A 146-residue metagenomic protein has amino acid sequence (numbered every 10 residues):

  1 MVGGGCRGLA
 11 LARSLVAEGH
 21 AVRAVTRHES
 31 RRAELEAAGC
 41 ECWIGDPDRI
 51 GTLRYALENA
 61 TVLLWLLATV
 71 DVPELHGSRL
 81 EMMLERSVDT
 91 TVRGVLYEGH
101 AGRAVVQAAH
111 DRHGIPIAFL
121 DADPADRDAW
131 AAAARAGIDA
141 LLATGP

Functional and structural regions predicted by a protein language model:
M1-G5: Conserved N-terminal Rossmann-fold NAD(P)-binding element of oxidoreductases
G8-L9: N-terminal Rossmann-fold NAD(P) dinucleotide-binding loop
L15: Aromatic pocket-lining residues of Rossmann-like dinucleotide-binding sites
V22-R23: Short beta-strand element of Class I
T26: Catalytic phosphate/metal-binding cores of nucleic-acid and nucleotide-processing enzymes, i.e., regions that mediate
S30-E81: NAD(P)H-binding glycine-rich loop region in Rossmannoid oxidoreductase-like domains and their noncatalytic homologs
E81-R112, A118-A122: Conserved Rossmann-fold NAD(P)-dependent oxidoreductase catalytic core, especially the SDR/UDP-sugar
P124-P146: Glycine-rich phosphate/pyrophosphate-binding loop and the adjoining helix
